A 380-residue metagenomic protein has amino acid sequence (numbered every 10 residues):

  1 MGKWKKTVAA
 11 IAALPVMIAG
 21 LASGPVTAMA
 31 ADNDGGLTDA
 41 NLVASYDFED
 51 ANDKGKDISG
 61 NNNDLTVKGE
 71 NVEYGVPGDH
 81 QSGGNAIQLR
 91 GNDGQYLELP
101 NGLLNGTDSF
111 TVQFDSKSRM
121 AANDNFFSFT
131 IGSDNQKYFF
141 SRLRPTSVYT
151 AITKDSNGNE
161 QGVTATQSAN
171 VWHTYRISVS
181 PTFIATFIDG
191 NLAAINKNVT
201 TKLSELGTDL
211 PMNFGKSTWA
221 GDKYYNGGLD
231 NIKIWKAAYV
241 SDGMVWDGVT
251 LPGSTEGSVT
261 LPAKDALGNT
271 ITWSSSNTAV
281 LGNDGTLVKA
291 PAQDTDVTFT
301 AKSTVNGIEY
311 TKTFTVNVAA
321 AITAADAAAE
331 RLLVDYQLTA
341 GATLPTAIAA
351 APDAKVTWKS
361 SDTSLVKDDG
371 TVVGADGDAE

Functional and structural regions predicted by a protein language model:
I18-L37: Sec-dependent signal peptide cleavage junction
A31-D32, N196, L206-D230: Extracellular glycan-interaction patches encoded by glycine-rich segments
L37-D39, V43, N52-G55, G91-T150 (+3 more regions): Extracellular glycan-recognition modules
D47-E73: Short, tryptophan-glycine- and acidic/Ser/Thr-enriched carbohydrate-recognition patches
V76-N92: Short carbohydrate-recognition loop motifs
T150-T174: Short, aromatic/His-centered strand-loop micro-motif at the edge of beta-sheets
V171-A185: Localized edge beta-strand/strand-to-loop motifs within extracellular or lumenal beta-rich domains
D242-T272, A321-K359: Solvent-exposed, low-complexity, repeat-rich "mucin-like" stalks and linkers
